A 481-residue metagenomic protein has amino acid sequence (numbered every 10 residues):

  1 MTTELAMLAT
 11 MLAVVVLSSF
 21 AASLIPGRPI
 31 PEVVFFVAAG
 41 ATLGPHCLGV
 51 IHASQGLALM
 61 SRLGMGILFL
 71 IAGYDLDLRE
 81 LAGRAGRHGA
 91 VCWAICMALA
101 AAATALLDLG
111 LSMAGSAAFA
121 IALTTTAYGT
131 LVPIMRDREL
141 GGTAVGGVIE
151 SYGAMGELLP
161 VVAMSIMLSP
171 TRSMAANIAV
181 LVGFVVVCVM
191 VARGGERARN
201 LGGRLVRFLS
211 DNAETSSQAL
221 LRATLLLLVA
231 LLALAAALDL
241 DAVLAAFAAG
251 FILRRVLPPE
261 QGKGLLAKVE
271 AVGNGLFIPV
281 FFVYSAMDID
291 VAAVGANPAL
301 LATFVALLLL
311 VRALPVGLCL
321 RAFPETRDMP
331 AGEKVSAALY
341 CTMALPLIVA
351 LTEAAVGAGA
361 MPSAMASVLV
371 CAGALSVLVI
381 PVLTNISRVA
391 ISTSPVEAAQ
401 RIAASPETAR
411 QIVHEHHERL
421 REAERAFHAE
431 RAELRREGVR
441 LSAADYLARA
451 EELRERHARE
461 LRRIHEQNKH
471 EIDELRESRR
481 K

Functional and structural regions predicted by a protein language model:
M1-A13, E32, A53-L70, S112-Y128 (+4 more regions): Structural signature of hydrophobic alpha-helical transmembrane segments
M1-A6, P45-G56, A102-S116, M164-A179 (+3 more regions): Helix-coil boundary and interhelical linker segments in multi-pass alpha-helical membrane proteins
M11-S19, S23, V37-A41, P45 (+15 more regions): Transmembrane alpha-helical segments of multi-pass membrane transport proteins and ion-pumping complexes
L24, A82-G141, V283-D288, A296-I391: Transmembrane alpha-helices that form the ion-translocation and gating core of multi-pass ion transport proteins
L24-R28, T42-H88, R204-F304: Membrane-interface junctions of multi-pass transporters
V34-H46, A90-T104, E150-S165, L209-A230 (+3 more regions): Small-residue-rich segments of transmembrane alpha-helices in multi-pass membrane proteins, especially helix faces
L107-I121, T130-I178: Membrane-interface helix-loop-helix junctions at boundaries between adjacent transmembrane segments
A192-E214, I252-A271, L309, A313-M343 (+2 more regions): Membrane-interfacial segments at transmembrane helix termini in multi-pass membrane proteins
